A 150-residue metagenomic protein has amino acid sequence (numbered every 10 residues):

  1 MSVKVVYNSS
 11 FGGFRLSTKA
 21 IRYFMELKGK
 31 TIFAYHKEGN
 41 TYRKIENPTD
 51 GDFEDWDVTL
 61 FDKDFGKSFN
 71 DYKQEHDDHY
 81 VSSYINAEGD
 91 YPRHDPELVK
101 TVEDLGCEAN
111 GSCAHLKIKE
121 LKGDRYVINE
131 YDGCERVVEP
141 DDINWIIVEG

Functional and structural regions predicted by a protein language model:
S2-G150: Catalytic phosphate/metal-binding cores of nucleic-acid and nucleotide-processing enzymes, i.e., regions that mediate
